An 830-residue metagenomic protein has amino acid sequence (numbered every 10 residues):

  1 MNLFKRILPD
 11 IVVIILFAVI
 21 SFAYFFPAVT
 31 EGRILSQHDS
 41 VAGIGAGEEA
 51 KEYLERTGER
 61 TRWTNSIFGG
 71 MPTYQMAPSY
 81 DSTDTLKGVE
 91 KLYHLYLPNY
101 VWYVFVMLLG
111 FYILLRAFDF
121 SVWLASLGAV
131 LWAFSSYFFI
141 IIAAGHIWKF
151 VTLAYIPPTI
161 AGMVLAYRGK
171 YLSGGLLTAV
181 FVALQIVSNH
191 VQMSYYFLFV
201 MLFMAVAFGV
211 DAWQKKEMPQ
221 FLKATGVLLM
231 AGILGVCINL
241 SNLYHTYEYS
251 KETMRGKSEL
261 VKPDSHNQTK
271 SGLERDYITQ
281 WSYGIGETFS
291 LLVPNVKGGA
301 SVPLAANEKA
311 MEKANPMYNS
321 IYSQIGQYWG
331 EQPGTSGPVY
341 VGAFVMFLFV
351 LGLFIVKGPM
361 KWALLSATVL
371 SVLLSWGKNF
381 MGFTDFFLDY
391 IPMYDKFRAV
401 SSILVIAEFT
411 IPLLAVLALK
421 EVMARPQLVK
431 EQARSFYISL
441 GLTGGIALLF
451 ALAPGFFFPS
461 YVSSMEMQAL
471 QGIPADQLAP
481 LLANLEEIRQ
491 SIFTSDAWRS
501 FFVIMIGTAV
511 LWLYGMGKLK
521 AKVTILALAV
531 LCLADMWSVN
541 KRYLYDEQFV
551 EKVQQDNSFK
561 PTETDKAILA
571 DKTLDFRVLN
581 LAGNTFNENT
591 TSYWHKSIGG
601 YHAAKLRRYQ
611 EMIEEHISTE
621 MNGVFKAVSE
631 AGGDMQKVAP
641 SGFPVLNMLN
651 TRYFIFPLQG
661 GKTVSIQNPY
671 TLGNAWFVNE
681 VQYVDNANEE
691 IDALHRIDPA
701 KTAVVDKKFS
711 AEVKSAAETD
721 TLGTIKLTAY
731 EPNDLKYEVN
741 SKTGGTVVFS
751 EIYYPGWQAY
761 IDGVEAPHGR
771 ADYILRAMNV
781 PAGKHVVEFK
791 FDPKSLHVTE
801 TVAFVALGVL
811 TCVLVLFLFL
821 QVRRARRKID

Functional and structural regions predicted by a protein language model:
D10-A46, A231-H245, L370-L374, I446-A451 (+1 more regions): Transmembrane signal-anchor helices characteristic of membrane glycosylation enzymes that use polyprenol
I20-L114, F118, V130-L153, N267-T269 (+4 more regions): Membrane-interface coil-to-helix junctions
E52-L54, E59-P72, M76-S79, G284 (+9 more regions): Extracytoplasmic/lumenal acceptor-recognition loop(s) of multi-pass membrane glycoenzymes
L97-F111, G337-G352, A407-V416, R499-T508: Hydrophobic alpha-helical transmembrane segments
L115-F134, G169-G175: Transmembrane-helix signature of polytopic, membrane-embedded enzymes that assemble or transfer cell-envelope glycans
L127-I140, L177-L184, A399: Short aromatic/hydrophobic helix-turn
G145-I156, A166-A183, V191-M193, F197-G232 (+2 more regions): Contiguous transmembrane helix-bundle modules in multi-pass membrane proteins
F347, R652, G661, H695-D830: Active-site-proximal, structured, solvent-exposed surfaces of multi-pass membrane proteins that position macromolecular
